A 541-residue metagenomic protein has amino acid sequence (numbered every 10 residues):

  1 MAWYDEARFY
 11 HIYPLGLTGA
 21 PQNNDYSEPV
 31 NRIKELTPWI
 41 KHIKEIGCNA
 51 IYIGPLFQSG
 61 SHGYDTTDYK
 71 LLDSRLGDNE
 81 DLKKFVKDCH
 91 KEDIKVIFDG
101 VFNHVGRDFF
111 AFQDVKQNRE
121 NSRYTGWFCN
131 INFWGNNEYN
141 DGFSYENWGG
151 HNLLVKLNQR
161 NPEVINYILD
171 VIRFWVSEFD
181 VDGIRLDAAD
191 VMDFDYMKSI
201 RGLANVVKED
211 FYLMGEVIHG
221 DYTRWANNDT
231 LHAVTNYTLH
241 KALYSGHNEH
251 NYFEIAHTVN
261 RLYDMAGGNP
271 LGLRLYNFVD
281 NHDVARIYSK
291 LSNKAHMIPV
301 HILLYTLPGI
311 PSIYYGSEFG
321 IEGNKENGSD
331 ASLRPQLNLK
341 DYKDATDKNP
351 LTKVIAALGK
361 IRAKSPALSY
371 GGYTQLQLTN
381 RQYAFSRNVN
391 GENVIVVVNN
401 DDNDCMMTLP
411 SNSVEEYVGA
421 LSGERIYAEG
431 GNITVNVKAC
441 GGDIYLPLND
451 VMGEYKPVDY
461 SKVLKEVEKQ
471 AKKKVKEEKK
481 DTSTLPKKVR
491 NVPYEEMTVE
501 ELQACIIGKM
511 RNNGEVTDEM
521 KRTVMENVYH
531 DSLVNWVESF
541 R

Functional and structural regions predicted by a protein language model:
M1-F9, Y13-N49, L56-E178, I200-V206 (+1 more regions): Substrate-binding/active-site clefts of carbohydrate-active enzymes
M1-Y52, Q58, D88, V259 (+2 more regions): Carbohydrate-interacting/catalytic domains
A7-H11, A50, D93-I97, G183-R185 (+3 more regions): Structural preference for beta-strand elements that scaffold enzyme active sites
I12, I43, I53, Y69 (+10 more regions): Conserved, mostly hydrophobic/aromatic
V86, H90-E92, K116, S177 (+8 more regions): Active-site-proximal helices and loops of the catalytic beta/alpha 8
H104, I168-F194, N277, N281: Active-site groove signature of glycoside hydrolases
P270-S292: Active-site clefts of carbohydrate-active enzymes
T482-R541: Basic helix-extension-helix modules of the SAP/HeH family
